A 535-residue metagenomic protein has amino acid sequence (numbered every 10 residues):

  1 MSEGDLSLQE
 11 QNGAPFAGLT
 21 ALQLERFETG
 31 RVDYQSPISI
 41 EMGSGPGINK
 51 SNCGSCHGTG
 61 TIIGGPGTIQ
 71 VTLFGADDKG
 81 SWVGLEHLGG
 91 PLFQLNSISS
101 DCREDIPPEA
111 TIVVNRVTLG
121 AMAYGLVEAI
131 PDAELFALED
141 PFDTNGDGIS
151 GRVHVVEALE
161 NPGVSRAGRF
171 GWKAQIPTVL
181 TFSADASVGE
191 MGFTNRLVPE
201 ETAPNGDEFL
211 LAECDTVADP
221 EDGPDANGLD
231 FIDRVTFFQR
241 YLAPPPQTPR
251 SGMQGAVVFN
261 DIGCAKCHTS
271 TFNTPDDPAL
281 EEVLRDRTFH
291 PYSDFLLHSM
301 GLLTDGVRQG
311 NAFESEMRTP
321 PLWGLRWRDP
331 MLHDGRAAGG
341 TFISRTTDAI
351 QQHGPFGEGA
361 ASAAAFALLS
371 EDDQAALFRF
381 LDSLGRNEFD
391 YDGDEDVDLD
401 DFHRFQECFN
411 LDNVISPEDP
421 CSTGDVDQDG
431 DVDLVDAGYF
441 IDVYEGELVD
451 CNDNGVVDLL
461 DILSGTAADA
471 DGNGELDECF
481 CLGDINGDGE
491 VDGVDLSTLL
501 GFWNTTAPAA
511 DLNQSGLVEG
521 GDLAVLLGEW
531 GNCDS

Functional and structural regions predicted by a protein language model:
M1-F389, E407-D412: Periplasmic c-type cytochrome electron-transfer domains
G385-S535: Cellulosome-associated attachment modules in secreted, modular CAZymes
